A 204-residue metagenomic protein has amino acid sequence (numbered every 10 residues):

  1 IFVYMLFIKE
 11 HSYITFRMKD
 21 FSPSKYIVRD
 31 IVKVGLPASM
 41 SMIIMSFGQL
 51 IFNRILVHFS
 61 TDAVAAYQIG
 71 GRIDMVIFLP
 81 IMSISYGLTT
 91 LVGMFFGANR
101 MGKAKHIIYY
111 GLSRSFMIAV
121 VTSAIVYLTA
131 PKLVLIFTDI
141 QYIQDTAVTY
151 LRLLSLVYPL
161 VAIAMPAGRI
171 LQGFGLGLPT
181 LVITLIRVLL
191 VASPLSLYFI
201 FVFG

Functional and structural regions predicted by a protein language model:
I1, K9-E10, I31, G35 (+7 more regions): Hydrophobic alpha-helical transmembrane bundles that constitute the permease/transmembrane domains of multi-pass
I1-L36, V92-V157, F199-G204: Short alpha-helical transmembrane segments in multi-pass integral membrane proteins
I27-V34, A38, L56-M75, Y142-V148 (+1 more regions): Interfacial/gating helices of multi-pass transporter permease domains
I43-G70, V76, M94-F95, K132-Q141: Helix-terminus/linker motif at the lipid-water interface of multi-pass membrane proteins
Y67-A130, V161-I183: Small-residue-rich hydrophobic transmembrane alpha-helices
S83, R114, Y150-L153, V157 (+5 more regions): Hydrophobic alpha-helical segments
